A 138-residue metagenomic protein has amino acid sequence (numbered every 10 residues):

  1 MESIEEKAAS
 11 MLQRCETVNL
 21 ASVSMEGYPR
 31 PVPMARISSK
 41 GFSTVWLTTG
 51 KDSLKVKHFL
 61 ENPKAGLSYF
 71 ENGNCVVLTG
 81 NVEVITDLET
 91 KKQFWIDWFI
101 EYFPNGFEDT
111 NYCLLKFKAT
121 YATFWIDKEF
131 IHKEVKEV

Functional and structural regions predicted by a protein language model:
I4-E5: Low-complexity intrinsically disordered segments
S10-S24, A65-L67: A short, Trp-centered hydrophobic/proline-enriched beta-strand micro-motif
N19, T44-W46, V77, T123: General beta-strand recognition
M34-I37, V82-E83: Hydrophobic/aromatic beta-strand elements that line small-molecule binding cavities or substrate pockets in beta-rich
I37-E71: A short mixed-secondary-structure module that forms the rim of ligand-binding clefts
V77-V138: Charged, gly/pro-rich active-site loop segments
